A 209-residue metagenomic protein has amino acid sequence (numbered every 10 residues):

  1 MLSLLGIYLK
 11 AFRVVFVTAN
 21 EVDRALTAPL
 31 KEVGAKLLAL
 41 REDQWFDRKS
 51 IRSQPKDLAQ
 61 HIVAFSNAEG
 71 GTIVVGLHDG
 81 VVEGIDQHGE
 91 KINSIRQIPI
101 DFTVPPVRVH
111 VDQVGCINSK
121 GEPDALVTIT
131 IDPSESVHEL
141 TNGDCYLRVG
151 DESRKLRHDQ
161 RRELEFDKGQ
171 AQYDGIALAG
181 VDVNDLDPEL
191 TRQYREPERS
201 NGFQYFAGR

Functional and structural regions predicted by a protein language model:
L2-R209: Conserved N-terminal catalytic/coupling substructures associated with nucleotide/phosphate chemistry
